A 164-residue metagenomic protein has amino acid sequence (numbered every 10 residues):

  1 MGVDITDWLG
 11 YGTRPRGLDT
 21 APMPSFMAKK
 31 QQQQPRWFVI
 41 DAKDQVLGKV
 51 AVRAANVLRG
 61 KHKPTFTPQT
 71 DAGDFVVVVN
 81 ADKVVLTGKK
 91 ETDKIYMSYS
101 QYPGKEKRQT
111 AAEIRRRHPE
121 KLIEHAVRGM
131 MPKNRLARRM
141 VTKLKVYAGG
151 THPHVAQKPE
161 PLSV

Functional and structural regions predicted by a protein language model:
G2, W8-H125, M131, R135 (+1 more regions): Ribosome large-subunit tunnel/peptidyl-transferase-proximal elements
M131-Y147: C-terminal structural segments of small proteins and small subunits
G149-T151: Residues that form or immediately flank small-molecule/cofactor binding pockets and catalytic motifs
